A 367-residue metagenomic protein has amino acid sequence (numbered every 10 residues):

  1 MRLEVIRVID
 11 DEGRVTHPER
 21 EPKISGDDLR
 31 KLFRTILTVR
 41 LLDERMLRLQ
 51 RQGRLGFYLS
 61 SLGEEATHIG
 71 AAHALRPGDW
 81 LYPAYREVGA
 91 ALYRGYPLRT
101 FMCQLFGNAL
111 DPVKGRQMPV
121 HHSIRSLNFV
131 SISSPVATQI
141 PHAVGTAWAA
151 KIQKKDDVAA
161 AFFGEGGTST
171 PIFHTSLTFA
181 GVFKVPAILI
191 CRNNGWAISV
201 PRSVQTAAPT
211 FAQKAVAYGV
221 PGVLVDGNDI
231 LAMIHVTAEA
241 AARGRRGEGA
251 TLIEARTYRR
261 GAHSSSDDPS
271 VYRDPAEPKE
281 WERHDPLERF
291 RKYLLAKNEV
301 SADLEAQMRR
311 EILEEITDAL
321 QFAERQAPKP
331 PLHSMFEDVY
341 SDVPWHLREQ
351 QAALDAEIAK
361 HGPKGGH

Functional and structural regions predicted by a protein language model:
M1-R2, L29, A74-R76, G115 (+2 more regions): A generic structural signal for short, non-catalytic loop/turn and secondary-structure boundary residues
M1-T67, G261, D268-S270, P275-H367: Conserved acidic/glycine
I6, V120, T251: A broad, low-specificity signal marking well-ordered, structured residues that form hydrophobic/aromatic
R14-V15, V88, N194-A197: A short, flexible beta-alpha/helix-coil linker loop
L41-E44, R48, Q52-V185, P201-A207 (+2 more regions): Cofactor-binding active-site loop characterized by glycine-rich and histidine/acidic residues
Y85, A255-T257, V339: A general secondary-structure junction signal
F129-P328: Glycine-rich ThDP/TPP pyrophosphate-binding loop and its adjacent helix/strand module within ThDP-dependent enzymes
